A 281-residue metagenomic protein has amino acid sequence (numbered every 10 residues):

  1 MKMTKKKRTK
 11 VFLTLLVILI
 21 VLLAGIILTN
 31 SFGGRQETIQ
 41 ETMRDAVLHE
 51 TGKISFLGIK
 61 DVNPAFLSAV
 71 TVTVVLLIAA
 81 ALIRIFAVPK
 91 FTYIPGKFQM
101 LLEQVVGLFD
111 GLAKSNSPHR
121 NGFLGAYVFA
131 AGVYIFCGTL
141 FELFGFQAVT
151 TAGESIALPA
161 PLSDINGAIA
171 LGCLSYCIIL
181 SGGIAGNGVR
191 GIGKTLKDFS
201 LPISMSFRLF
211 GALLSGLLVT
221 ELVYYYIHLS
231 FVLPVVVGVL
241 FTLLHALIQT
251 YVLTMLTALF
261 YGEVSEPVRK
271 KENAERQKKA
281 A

Functional and structural regions predicted by a protein language model:
K2-A281: Selective transmembrane helix interface/packing segments
